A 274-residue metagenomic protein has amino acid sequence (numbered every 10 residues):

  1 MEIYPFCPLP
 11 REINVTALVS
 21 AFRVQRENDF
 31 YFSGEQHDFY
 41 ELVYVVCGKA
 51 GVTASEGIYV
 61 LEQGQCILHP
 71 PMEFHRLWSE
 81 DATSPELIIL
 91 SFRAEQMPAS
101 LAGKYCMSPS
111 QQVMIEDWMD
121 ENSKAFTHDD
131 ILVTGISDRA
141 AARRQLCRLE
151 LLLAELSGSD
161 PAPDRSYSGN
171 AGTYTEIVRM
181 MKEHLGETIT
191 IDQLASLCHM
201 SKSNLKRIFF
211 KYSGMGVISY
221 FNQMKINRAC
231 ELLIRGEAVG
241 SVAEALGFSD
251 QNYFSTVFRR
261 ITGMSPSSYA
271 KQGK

Functional and structural regions predicted by a protein language model:
M1-E62, E73, E80-D81, F126 (+1 more regions): Generic protein-terminus/edge-of-domain signal
I3-Y4, A245, S255-K274: …primarily DNA-binding HTH/wHTH and HhH modules…
G64, N204-L205, F209, Y253-F254 (+1 more regions): Short hydrophobic/aromatic patch on the recognition helix
M72-Q96: Ligand-binding loop in jelly-roll beta-barrel domains
S100-F126: Aromatic/histidine-rich interaction motifs
G103-Q112, D130-E187, I191-C198, K211-Q223: Short, Lys/Arg-enriched, Trp-marked, Pro/Gly-tolerant hinge/linker segments that flank
R179, E183, T188, D192-Q193 (+3 more regions): Terminal helix-turn-helix DNA-binding modules in bacterial transcription factors
